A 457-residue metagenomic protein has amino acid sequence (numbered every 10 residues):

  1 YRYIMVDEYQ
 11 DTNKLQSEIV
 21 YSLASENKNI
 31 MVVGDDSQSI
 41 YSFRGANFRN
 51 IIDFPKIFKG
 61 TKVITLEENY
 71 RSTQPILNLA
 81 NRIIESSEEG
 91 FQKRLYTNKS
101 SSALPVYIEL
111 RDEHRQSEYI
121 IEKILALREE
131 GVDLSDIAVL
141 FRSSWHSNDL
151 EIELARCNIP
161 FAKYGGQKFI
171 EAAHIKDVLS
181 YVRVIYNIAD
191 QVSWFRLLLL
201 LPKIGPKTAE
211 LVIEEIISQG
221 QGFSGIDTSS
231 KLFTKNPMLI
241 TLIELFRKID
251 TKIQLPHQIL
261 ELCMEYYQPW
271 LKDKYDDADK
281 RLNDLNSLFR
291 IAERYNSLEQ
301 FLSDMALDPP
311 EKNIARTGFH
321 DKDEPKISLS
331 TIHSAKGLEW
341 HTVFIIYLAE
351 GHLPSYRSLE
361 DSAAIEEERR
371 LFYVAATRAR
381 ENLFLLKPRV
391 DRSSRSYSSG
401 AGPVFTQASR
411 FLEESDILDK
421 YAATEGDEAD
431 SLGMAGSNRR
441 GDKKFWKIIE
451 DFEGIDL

Functional and structural regions predicted by a protein language model:
Y1-D53, E68-S72: Conserved helicase NTPase motor core
E26-N29, D35-S37, F58-K62, S101-P105 (+6 more regions): Short glycine-/polar-rich loops that comprise or flank the Walker A/P-loop and associated switch/sensor motifs
G34-S37, R44-F48, E68-Y70, N81 (+5 more regions): A short beta-strand-to-loop transition that corresponds to the Sensor-1 phosphate-sensing loop of AAA+ P-loop ATPases
S37-S42, R71-S72, Y164-Y186: Short alpha-helix plus adjacent loop in nuclease-associated cores
K59-K62, E67-P160, I185-N187, D456-L457: Helicase P-loop NTPase motor core
E85-S87, R115, L179-L201, D430-I449: A polyampholytic, Gly/Pro-enriched intrinsically disordered region
E151-I152, A172, L179-L418: Conserved helicase C-terminal RecA-like lobe
V390-L457: Helicase C-terminal subdomain and adjacent C-terminal extension
